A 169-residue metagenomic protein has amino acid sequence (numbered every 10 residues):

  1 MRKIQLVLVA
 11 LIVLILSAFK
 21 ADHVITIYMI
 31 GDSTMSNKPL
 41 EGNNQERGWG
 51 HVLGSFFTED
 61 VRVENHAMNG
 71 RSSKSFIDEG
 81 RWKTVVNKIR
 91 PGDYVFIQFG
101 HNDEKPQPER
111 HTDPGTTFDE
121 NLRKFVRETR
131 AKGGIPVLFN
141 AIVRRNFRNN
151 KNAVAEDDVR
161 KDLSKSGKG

Functional and structural regions predicted by a protein language model:
R2, D22, G80-G169: Alpha-helical cap/lid subdomain in secreted, periplasmic, or secretory-pathway luminal O-acyl-processing enzymes
K3-I4, L8, I12-V24: Bacterial Sec-dependent signal peptides at the C-terminal "C-region" and cleavage site
V9, T58, G100: Residue-level marker of positions within ordered structural domains that often coincide with functionally constrained
K20-A67, K83-P91, V95: Serine-esterase "nucleophile elbow" of acetyl-processing enzymes
I30-T34, N65-R71, I97-N102, F139-V143: Active-site-proximal beta-strand/loop segments in catalytic clefts of secreted hydrolases
S36-R47, A67-F76, K105-D113: Acidic/histidine-rich helix-loop elements that form or flank divalent-metal/phosphate-binding sites at the catalytic
